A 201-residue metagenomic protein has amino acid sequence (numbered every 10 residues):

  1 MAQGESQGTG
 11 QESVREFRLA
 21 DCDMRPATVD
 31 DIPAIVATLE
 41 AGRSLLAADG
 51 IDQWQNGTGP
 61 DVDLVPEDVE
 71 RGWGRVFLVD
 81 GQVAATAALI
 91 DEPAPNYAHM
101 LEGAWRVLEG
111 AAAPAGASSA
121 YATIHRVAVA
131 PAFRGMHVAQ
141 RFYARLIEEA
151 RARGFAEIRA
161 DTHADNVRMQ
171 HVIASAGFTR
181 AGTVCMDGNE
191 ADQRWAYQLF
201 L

Functional and structural regions predicted by a protein language model:
A2-P33, A37: Conserved N-terminal entry element of GNAT/NAT acetyltransferase domains
R43-L64: Conserved GNAT-fold acetyl-CoA-binding loop/helix
R71-A87: Conserved beta-hairpin
A88-R126: Conserved acyl-donor/pantetheine-binding loop and adjacent beta-alpha core of acyl/acetyltransferases and related
V129, G135-E148, H171-S175: Conserved acetyl-CoA-binding loop-helix of GNAT-fold acetyltransferases
R134, A160-Q170, G188: Conserved beta-strand-loop-alpha-helix junction that forms the acyl-donor binding cleft
Q140, A152, A164-G182: Conserved active-site alpha-helix within GNAT-family acetyltransferase domains
A150-T162: Conserved GNAT acetyl-CoA-binding A-motif
